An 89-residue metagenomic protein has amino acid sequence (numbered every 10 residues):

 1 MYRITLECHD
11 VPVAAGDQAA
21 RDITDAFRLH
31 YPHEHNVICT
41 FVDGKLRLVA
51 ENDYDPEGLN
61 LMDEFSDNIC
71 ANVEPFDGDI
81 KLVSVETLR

Functional and structural regions predicted by a protein language model:
M1-A19: Short, extreme N-terminal segment that most often corresponds to the first beta-strand
Y2, H33-H35, E86-R89: A short, terminal or domain-edge coil/loop segment
I4-L6, I23, F27, C39 (+3 more regions): Hydrophobic beta-strand residues in large extracellular and virion-surface proteins
H9, R21, H35-N36, D67 (+1 more regions): Residue-level marker of intrinsically disordered, low-complexity segments enriched for small/polar residues
A14-H33: Short amphipathic alpha-helix segments
F27-E34, V73-D79: Short secondary-structure junctions
P32-E64: Short, intrinsically disordered low-complexity segments
N52-R89: Charged interaction segments
